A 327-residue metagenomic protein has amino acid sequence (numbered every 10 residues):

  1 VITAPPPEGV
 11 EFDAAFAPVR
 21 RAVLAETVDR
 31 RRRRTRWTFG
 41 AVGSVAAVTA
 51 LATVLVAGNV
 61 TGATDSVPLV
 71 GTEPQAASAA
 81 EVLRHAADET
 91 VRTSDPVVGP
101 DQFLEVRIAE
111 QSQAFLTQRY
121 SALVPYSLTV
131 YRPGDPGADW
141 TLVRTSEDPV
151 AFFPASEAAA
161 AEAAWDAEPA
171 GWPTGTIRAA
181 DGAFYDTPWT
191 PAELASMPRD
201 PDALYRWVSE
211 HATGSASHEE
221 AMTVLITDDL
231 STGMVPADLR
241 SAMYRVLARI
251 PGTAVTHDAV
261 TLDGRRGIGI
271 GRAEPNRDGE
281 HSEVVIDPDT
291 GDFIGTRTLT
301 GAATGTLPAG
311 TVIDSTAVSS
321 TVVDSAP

Functional and structural regions predicted by a protein language model:
V1-E81: N-terminal export/targeting signals for secretion/compartment entry
T38, T49-P327: Intrinsically disordered, low-complexity prosegments and terminal tails associated with secretory/extracytoplasmic
